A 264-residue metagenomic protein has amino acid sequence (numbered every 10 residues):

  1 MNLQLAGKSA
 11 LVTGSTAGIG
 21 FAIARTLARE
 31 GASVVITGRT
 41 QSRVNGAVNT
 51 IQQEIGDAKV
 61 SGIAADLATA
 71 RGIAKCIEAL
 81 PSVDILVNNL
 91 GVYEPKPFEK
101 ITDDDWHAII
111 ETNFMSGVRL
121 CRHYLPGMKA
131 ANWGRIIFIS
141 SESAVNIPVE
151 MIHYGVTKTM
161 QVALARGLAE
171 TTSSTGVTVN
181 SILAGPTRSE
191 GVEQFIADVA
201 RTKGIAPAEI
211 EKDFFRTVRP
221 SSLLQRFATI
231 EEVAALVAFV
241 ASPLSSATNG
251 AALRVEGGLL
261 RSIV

Functional and structural regions predicted by a protein language model:
S9, T16-A17: Conserved glycine-rich cofactor-binding loop
P97-F98, D105-I110, V218: Substrate-binding pocket helix/loop in short-chain dehydrogenase/reductase
C121, T157, A165: Active-site helix of classical SDR
P126, E170-T171, S246: Alpha-helical segment proximal to the catalytic Tyr-Lys
S141: Residue(s) in the substrate-gating loop at a strand-loop-helix junction that position the organic substrate next
N146, V237-A238, L244, N249-V264: Short C-terminal tail/terminal secondary-structure segment of NAD(P)H-dependent dehydrogenase/reductase domains
S173, T178, T248-G250: Short, small/polar-rich loop/turn modules that mediate ligand/substrate recognition or access, typified
